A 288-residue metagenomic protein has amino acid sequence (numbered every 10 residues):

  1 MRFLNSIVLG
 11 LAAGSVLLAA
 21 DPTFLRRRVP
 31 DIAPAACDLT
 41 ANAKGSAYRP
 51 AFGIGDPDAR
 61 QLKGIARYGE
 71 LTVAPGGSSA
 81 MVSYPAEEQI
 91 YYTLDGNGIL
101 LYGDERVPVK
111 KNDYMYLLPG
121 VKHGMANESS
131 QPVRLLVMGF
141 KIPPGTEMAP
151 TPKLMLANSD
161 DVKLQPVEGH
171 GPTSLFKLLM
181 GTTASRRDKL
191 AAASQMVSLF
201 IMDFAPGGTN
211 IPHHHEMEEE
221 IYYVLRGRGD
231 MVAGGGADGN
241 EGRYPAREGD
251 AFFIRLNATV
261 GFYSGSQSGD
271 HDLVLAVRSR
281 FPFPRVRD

Functional and structural regions predicted by a protein language model:
M1-V8: Bacterial N-terminal signal peptides that target proteins for export
L9-A20: Hydrophobic h-region of N-terminal signal peptides that target proteins for export in Gram-negative bacteria
A19-R67, A80, P132, G139 (+3 more regions): A short, N-terminal "cap"/entry segment at the start of jelly-roll beta-barrel domains of the cupin/DSBH fold
A59-L62, S79-Y84, A126-N127, D188-A192 (+4 more regions): Short histidine-centered beta-strand/loop micro-motifs that create catalytic or ligand/metal-coordination sites
S78, V82-K111, I221-E248: A short beta-strand-loop-beta hairpin characteristic of the jelly-roll/cupin
N97-I99, K122, P132, R228-D230 (+1 more regions): Structural motif
Y102, V109-E128, F140, A246-S266 (+1 more regions): Conserved metal-binding segment of the jelly-roll/cupin
Q131-E147, F253, S268-V286: A short hydrophobic beta-strand segment most commonly corresponding to one strand of the jelly-roll/cupin
